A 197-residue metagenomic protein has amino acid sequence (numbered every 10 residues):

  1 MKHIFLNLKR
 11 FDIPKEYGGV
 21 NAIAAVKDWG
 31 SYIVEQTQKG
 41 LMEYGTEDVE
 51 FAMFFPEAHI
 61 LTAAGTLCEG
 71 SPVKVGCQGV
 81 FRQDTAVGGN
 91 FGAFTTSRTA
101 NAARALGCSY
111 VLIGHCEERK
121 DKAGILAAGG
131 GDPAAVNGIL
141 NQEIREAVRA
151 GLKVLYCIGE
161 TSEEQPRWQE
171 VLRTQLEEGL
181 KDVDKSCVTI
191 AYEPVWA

Functional and structural regions predicted by a protein language model:
M1-L8, I13-N21, D28, Q38-K39 (+1 more regions): Expand to "…catalyze enediolate/carbanion chemistry for C-C bond making/breaking, isomerization, decarboxylation
M1-V75, R82-G88: Conserved N-terminal beta1-alpha1 strand-loop-helix module at the mouth
A25-V34, F91-A105: Short, acidic/polar
D48-A64, G92-F94, S109-Y110, H115 (+2 more regions): Active-site beta->alpha loop and helix N-cap motifs at the rims of alpha/beta catalytic domains
T66-G70, N101-L106: Short, charge-rich binding segments
C77-V80, A123: A short alpha-helix capping/helix-coil boundary motif
G79-T85, L112, E118: Short alpha-helical interface patches
F81, T85-F94, P194-A197: Glycine/Thr-rich beta-alpha phosphate-binding loop at enzyme active sites
